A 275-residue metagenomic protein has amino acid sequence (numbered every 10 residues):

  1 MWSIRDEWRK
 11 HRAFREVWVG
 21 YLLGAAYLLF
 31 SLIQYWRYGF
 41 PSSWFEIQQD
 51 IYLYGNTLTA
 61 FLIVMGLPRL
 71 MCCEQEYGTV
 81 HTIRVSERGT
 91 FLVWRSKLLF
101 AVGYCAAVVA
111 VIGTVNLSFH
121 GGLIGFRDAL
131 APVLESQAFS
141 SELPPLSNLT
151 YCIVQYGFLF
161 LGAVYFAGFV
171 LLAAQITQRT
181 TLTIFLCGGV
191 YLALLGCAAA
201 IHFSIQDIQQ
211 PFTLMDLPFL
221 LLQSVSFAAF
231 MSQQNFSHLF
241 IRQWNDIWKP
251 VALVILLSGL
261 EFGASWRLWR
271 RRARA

Functional and structural regions predicted by a protein language model:
M1-Y21: Aromatic- and glycine-rich beta-strand/loop motifs that create alpha-glucan
I4-W8, V93-W94, I153, W269: Hydrophobic alpha-helical elements at and bordering transmembrane segments of multi-pass membrane proteins
E7, L172-I176, A252-A275: Junction motif at the cytosolic side of a transmembrane helix
E16, G20-E74, R95-Q178, A198-A199 (+2 more regions): Secretory targeting signals
L22-Y27, T181-L194: Central hydrophobic cores of alpha-helical transmembrane segments in multi-pass integral membrane proteins
T79-V80: Hydrophobic transmembrane alpha-helix segments characteristic of membrane transport and insertion machinery
R84-G89: Short helix-to-coil transition segments within interhelical loops that connect adjacent transmembrane helices
F91, T180-T181: Residues that define the loop-to-transmembrane-helix transition and helix capping in multi-pass membrane transporters
